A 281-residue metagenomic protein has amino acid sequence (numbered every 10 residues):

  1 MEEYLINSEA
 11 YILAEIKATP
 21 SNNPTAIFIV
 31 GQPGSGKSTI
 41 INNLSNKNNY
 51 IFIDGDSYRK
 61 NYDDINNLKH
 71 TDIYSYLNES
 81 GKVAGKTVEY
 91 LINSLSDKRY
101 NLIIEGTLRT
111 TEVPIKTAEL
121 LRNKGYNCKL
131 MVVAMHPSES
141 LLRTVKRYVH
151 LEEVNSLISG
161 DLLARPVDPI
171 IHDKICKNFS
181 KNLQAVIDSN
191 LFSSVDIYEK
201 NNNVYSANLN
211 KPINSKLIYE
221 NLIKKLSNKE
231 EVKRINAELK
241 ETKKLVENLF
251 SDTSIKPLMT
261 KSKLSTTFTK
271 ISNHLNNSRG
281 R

Functional and structural regions predicted by a protein language model:
M1-P20: N-terminal pre-Walker A segment at the start of P-loop NTPase domains
K17-P24, L95-S96: Phosphate-binding P-loop
Q32-P33: The conserved Walker
G36: Conserved glycine(s) of the Walker
I40: Hydrophobic positions on the alpha1 helix immediately C-terminal to the Walker A/P-loop
Y50-R122: Conserved nucleotide-sensing/catalytic segment adjacent to the nucleotide-binding pocket in NTP-handling enzymes
R122-V145: Conserved phosphate-donor/acceptor-positioning beta-strand/loop module used by diverse small-molecule
L142-S272: Conserved GTP-binding G-domain of TRAFAC-class P-loop NTPases and closely related GTPase folds
